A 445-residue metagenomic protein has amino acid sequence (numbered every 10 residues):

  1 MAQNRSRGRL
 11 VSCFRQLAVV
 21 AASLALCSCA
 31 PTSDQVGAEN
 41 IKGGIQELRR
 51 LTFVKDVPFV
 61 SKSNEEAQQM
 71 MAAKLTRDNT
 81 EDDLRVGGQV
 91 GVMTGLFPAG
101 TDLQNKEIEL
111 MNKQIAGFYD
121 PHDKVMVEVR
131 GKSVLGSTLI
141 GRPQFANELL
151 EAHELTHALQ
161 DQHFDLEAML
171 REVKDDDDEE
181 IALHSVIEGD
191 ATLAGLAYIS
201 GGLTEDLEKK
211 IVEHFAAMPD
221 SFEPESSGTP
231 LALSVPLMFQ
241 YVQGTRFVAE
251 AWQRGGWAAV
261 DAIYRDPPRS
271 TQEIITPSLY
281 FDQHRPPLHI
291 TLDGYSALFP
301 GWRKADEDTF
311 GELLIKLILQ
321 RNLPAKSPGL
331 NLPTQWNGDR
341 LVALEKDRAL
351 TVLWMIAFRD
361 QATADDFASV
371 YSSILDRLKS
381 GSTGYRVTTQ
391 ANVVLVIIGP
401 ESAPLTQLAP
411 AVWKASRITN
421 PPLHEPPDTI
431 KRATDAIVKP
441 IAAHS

Functional and structural regions predicted by a protein language model:
L26-S28: C-terminal motif of bacterial Sec signal peptides marking the signal peptidase cleavage site
T32, V36-S133: Auxiliary, metal-adjacent structural segments of Zn-dependent hydrolase domains
I45, L149-L166, A191-T192: Active-site recognition of the HExxH zinc-binding catalytic motif
R130-E151, A182: Short pre-active-site segment immediately N-terminal to the catalytic Zn-binding motif
D161-E167, R171-H214: Post-HExxH zinc-binding segment in Zn-dependent metallohydrolases
L193-F222, W252-D266: Short helix/loop segments within enzyme catalytic domains that coordinate or immediately flank catalytic cofactors
E223-R348, V352-M355: Pan-zinc metallopeptidase signature
D339-H444: C-terminal soluble interaction/assembly domains
